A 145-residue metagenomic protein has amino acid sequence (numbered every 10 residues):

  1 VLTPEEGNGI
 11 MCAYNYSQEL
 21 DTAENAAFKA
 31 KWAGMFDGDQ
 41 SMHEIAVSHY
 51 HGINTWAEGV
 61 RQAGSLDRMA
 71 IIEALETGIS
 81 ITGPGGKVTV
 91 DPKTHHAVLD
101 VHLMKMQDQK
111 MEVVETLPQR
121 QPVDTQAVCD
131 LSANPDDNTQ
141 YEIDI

Functional and structural regions predicted by a protein language model:
V1-I145: Extracytosolic ligand-binding ectodomains
